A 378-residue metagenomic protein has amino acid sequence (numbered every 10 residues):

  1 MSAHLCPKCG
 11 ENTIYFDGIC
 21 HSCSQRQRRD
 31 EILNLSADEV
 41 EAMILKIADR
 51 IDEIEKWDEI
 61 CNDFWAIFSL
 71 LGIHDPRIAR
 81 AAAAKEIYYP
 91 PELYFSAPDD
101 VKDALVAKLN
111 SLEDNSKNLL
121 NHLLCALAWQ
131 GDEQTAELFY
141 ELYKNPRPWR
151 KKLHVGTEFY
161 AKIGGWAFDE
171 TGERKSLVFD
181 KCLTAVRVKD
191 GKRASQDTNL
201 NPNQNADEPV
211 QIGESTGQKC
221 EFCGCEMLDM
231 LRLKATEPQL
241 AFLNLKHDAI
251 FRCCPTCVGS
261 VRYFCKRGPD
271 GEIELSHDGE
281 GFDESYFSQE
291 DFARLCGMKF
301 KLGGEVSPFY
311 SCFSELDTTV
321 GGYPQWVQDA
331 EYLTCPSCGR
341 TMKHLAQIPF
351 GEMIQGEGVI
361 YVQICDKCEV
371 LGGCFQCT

Functional and structural regions predicted by a protein language model:
S2-T378: Preference for intrinsically disordered or flexible, low-complexity segments and adjacent hinge/connector residues
